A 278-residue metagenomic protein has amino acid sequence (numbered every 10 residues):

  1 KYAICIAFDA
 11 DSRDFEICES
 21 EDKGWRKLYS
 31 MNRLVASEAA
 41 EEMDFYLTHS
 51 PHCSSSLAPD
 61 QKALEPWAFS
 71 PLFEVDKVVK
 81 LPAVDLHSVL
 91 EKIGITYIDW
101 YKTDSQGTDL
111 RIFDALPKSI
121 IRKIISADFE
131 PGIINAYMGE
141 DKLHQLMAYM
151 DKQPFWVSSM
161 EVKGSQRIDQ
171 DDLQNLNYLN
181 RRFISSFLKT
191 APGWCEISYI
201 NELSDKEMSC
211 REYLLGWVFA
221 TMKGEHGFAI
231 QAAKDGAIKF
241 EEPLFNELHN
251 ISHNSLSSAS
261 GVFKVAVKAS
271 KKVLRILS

Functional and structural regions predicted by a protein language model:
K1-S278: Phosphate/nucleotide-binding beta-alpha loop and adjacent structural elements of enzyme active sites
